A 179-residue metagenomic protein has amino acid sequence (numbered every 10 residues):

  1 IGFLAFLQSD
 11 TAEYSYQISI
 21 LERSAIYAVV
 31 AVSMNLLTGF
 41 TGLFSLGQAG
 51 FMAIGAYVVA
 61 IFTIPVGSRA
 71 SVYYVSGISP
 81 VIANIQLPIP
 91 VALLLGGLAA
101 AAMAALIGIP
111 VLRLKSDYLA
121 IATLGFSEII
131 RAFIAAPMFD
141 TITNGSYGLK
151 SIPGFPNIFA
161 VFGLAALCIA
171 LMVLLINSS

Functional and structural regions predicted by a protein language model:
I1-S179: Transmembrane alpha-helices and adjacent helix-loop boundaries
